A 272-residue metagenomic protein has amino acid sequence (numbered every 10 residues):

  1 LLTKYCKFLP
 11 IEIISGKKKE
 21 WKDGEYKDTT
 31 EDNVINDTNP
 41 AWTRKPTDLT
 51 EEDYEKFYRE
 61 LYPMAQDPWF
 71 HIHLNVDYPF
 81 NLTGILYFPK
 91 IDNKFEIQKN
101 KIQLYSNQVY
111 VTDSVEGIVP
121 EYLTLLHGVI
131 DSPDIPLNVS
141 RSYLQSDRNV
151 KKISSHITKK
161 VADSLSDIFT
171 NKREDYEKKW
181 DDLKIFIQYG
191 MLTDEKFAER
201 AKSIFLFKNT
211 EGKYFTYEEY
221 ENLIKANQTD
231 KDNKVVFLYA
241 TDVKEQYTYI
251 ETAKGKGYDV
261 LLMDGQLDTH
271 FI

Functional and structural regions predicted by a protein language model:
L1-I272: Conserved GHKL (Bergerat-fold) ATPase module
